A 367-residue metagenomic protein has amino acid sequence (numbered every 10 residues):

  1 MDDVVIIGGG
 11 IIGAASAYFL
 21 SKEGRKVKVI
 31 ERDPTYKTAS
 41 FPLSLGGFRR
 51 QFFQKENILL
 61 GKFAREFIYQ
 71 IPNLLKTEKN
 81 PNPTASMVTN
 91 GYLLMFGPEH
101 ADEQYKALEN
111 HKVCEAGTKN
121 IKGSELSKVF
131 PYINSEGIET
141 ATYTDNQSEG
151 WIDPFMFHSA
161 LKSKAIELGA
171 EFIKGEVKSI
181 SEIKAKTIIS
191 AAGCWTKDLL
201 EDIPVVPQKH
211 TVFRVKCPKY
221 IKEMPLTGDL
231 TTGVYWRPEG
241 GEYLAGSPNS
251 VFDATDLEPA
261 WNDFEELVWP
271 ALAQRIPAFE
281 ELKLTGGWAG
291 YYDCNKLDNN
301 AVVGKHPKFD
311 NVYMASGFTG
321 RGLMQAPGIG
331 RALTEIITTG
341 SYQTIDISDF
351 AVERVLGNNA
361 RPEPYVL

Functional and structural regions predicted by a protein language model:
D2-K28: N-terminal Rossmann-like FAD-binding beta1-loop-alpha1 element of flavoenzymes
V5-I7, I183-C194, G330: Short hydrophobic core segments
K22-F41: Glycine-rich FAD pyrophosphate-binding loop
K37, K186-P225: Central helical "cap/lid" subdomain
L45-V129, G233-V234, L272-A273: Dinucleotide-binding Rossmann-like beta1-alpha1 core, especially the glycine-rich loop that anchors the ADP
Q70, M95-L168, I173-K174, N295: Flavin (FAD/FMN) cofactor-binding and adjacent substrate-gating region of FAD-dependent oxidoreductase domains
C217-N311: Active-site lid/adjacent beta-loop-alpha segment flanking the redox-cofactor pocket in flavoenzymes
I276-L367: C-terminal catalytic lobe of FAD-dependent flavoproteins
